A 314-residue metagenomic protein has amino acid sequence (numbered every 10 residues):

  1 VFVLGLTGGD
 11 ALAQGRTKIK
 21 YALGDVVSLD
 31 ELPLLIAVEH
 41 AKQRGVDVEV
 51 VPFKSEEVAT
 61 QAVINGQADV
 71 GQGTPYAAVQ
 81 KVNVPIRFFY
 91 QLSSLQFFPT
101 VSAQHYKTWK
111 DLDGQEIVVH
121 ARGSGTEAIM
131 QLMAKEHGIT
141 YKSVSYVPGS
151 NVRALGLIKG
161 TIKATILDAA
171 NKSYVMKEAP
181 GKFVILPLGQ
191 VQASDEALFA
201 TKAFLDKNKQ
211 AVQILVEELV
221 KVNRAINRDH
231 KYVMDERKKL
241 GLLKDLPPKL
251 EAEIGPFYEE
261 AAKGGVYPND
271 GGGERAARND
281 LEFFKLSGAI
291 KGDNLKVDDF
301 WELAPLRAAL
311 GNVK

Functional and structural regions predicted by a protein language model:
V1-T7: Bacterial N-terminal signal peptides
T7-A13: Sec/Tat signal peptide C-region and signal peptidase I cleavage site
Q14-G149, A154-K159, K163-A169, F183-Q192: Short, glycine-/small- and polar/acidic-enriched structural segments that line small-molecule recognition paths
A68, I162, E260-E274, R307-V313: Short amphipathic alpha-helical segments at helix boundaries and their inter-helical linkers
P75-A77, Y146, N151-L243: Pocket-lining segment of extracytoplasmic ligand-binding domains
L92-V101, K177-L205, V216, P256-E260 (+2 more regions): Periplasmic-binding protein-like
K207-K291: Secondary-structure end/capping motifs
R278-K314: Conserved C-terminal helix/tail region of periplasmic/extracytoplasmic solute-binding proteins
